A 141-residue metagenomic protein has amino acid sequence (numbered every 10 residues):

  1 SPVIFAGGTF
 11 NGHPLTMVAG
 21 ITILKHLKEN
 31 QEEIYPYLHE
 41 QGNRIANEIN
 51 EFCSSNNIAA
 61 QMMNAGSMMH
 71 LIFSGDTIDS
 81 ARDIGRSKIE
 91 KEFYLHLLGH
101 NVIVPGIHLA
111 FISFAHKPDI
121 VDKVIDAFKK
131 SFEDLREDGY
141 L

Functional and structural regions predicted by a protein language model:
S1-L141: Conserved N-terminal phosphate-binding loop of PLP-dependent enzymes in the Aspartate aminotransferase
